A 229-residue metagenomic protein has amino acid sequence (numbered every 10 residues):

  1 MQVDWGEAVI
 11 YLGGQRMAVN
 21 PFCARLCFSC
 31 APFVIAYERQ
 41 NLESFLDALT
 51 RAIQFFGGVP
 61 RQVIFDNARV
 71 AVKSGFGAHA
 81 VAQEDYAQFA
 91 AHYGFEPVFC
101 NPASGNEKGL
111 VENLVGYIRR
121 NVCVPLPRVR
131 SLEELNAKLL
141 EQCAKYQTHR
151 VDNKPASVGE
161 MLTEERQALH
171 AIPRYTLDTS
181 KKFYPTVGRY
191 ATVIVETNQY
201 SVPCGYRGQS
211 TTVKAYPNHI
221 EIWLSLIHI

Functional and structural regions predicted by a protein language model:
M1-P32, Q40-S44, D178-V195: Mobile-element integrase/transposase regions, centering on the N-terminal DNA-binding/Zn-coordinating module
V34-Q62, Q83: Active-site beta-loop-alpha junctions of metal-dependent nucleic acid enzymes, especially the RNase H-like/DDE
V59-A78: Acidic/histidine-rich, metal-coordinating catalytic segments
F65, F76-G77, P97-R119, L135: RNase H-like two-metal-ion nuclease catalytic core shared by retroviral integrases and related mobile-element nucleases
H79-P97: Two-metal-ion acidic nuclease core segments, chiefly of the RNase H-like superfamily
V115-K214: Active-site-proximal acidic segments at structured loop/helix or strand boundaries that coordinate catalytic metals
I227-I229: Conserved small/polar residues in nucleotide/adenosyl-binding loops
